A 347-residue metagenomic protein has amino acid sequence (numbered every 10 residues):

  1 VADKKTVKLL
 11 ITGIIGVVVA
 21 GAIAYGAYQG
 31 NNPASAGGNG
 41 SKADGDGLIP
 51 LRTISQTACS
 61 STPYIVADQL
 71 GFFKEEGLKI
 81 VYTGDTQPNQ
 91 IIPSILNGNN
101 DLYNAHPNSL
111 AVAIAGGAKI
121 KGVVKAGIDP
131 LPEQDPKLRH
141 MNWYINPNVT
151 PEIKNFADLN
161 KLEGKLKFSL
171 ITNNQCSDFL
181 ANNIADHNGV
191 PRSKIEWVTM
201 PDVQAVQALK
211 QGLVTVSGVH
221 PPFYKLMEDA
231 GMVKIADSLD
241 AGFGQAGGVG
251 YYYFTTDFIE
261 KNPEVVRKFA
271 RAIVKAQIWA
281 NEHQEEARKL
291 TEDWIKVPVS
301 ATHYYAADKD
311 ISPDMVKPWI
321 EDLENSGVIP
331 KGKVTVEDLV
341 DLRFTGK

Functional and structural regions predicted by a protein language model:
V1-I49, K347: Short, low-complexity disordered leader/linker segments with a strong preference for bacterial N-terminal type II
K8-L9, N32, K42-N188, V198 (+2 more regions): Short, glycine-/small- and polar/acidic-enriched structural segments that line small-molecule recognition paths
Y25-G26, A157-N188, R267-V299: Ligand-binding clefts/hinges and TM-proximal coupling segments of bilobed small-molecule sensing domains
E75, P130-E133, N148-T150, D240-Q245 (+2 more regions): Short, solvent-exposed loop/beta-turn-alpha elements that line the ligand-binding surface or hinge of extracytoplasmic
A126-M141, V233-I259, E337-D338, L342-G346: Periplasmic-binding protein-like
E196-V198, V203-L290: Pocket-lining segment of extracytoplasmic ligand-binding domains
E260-P330: Secondary-structure end/capping motifs
E321, N325-K347: C-terminal solvent-exposed extensions
